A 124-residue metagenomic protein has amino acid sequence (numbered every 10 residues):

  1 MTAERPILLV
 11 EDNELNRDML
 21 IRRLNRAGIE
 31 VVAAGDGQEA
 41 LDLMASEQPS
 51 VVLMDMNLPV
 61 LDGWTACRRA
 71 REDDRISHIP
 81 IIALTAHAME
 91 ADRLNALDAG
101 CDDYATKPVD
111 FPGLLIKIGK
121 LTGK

Functional and structural regions predicted by a protein language model:
E11: Conserved acidic carboxylate
D18-R26: Charged docking surfaces used in two-component/phosphorelay signaling
G28-G35, L43: Short hydrophobic/Thr-rich beta-strand motif most characteristic of the beta2 strand and flanking loop of CheY-like
E47-L53, L58: Active-site beta3 strand of CheY-like receiver
N57-P59, I82, H87-M89: The short loop immediately C-terminal to the conserved phospho-acceptor aspartate in CheY-like receiver
V109-I118: C-terminal output helix
